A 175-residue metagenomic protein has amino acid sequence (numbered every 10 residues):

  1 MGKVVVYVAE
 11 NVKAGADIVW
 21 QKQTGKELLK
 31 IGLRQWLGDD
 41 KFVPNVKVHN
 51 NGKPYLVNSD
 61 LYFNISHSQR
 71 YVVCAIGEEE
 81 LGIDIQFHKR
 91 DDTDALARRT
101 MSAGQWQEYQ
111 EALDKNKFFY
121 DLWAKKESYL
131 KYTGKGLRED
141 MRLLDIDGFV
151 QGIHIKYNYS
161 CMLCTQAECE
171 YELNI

Functional and structural regions predicted by a protein language model:
M1-I175: Core catalytic alpha/beta fold that binds nucleotide/phospho-ligands
